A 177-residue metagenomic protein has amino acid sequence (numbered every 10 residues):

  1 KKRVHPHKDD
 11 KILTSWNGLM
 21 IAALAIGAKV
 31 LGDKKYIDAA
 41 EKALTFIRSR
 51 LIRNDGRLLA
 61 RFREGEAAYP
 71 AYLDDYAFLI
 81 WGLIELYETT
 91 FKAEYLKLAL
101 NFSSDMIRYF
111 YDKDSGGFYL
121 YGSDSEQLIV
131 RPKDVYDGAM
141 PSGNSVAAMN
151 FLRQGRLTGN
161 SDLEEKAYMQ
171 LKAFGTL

Functional and structural regions predicted by a protein language model:
K1-L177: Glycan-recognition and catalytic cores of secretory/periplasmic carbohydrate-active enzymes
